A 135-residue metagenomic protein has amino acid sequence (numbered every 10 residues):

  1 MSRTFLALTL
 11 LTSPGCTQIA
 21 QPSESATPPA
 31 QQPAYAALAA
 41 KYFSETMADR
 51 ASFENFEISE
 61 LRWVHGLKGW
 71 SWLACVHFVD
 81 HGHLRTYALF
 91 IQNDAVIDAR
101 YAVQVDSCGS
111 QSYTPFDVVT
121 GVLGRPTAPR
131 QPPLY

Functional and structural regions predicted by a protein language model:
M1-P14: Sec-dependent bacterial lipoprotein signal peptides
T17-Y135: Cystatin/cathelin-like cysteine-protease inhibitor module
